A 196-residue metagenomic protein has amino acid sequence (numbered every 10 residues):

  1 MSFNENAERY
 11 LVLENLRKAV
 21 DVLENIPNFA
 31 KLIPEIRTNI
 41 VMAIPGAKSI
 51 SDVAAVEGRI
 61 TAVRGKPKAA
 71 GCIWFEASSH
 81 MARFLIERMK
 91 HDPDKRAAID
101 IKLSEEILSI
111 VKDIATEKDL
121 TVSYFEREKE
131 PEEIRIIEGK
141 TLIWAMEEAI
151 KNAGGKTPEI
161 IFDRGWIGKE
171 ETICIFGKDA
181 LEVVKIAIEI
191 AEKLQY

Functional and structural regions predicted by a protein language model:
M1-Y196: Conserved mixed alpha/beta catalytic, RNA-binding, or beta-rich assembly cores of soluble enzyme, regulatory
